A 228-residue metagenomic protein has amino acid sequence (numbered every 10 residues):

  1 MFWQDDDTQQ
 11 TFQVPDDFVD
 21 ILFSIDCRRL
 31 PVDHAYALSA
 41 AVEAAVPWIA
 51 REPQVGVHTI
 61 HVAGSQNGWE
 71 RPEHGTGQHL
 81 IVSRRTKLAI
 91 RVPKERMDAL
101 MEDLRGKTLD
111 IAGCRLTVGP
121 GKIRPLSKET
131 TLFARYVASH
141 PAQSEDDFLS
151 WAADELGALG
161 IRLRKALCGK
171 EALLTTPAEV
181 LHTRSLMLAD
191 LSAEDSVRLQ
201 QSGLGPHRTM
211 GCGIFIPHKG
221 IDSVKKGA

Functional and structural regions predicted by a protein language model:
M1-A228: RNA-interacting cores
